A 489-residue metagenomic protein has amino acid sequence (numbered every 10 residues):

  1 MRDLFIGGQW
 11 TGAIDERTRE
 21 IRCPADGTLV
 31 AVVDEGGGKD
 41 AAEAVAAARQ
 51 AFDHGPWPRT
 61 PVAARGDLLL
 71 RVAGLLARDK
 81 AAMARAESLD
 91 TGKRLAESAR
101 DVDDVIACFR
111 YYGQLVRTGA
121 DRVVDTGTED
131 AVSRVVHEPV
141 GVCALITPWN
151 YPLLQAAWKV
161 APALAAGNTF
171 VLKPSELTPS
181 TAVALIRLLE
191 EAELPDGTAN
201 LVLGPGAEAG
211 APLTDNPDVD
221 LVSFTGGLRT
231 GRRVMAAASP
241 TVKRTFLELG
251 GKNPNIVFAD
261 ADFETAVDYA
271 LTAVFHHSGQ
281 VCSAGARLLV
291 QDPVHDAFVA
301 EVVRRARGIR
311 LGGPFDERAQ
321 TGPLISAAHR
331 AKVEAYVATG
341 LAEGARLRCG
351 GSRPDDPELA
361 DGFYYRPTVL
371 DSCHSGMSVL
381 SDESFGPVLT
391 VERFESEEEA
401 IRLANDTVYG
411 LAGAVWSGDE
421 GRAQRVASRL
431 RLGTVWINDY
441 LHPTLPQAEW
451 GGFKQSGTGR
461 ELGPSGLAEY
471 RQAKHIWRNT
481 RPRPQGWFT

Functional and structural regions predicted by a protein language model:
M1-L29, A51, S352: Hydrophobic face of amphipathic alpha-helices that form TPR/SEL1-like repeat modules and related alpha-solenoid
G27, R65, E87, F109 (+9 more regions): Residue-level signal for inorganic ion chemistry
T28-V32, V219, I256, R310 (+2 more regions): Conserved C-terminal structural/oligomerization subdomain of aldehyde/semialdehyde dehydrogenase
V30-G36, D53-W57, L145, N255-F258 (+5 more regions): Short, well-ordered beta-strand elements within core beta-sheets of diverse protein domains
A31-G119: Glycine-rich loop-to-alpha-helix module at the N-terminal edge of alpha/beta enzyme cores
D121-T265, F394: Rossmann-like NAD(P) dinucleotide-binding subdomain of oxidoreductase/dehydrogenase enzymes
T169-V171, L347, T434: A short hydrophobic/small-residue beta-strand
L221, R229-H374, I437, Q485-G486: ALDH superfamily catalytic-core signature
